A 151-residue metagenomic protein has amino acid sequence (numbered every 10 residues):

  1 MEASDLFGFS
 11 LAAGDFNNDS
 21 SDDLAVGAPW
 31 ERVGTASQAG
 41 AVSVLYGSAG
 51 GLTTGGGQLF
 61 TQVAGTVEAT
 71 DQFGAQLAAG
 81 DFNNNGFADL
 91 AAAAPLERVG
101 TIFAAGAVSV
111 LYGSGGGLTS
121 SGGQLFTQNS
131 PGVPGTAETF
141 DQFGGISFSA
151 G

Functional and structural regions predicted by a protein language model:
M1-G151: Conserved beta-strand/short-helix segments that make up beta-rich extracellular adhesion/recognition modules
